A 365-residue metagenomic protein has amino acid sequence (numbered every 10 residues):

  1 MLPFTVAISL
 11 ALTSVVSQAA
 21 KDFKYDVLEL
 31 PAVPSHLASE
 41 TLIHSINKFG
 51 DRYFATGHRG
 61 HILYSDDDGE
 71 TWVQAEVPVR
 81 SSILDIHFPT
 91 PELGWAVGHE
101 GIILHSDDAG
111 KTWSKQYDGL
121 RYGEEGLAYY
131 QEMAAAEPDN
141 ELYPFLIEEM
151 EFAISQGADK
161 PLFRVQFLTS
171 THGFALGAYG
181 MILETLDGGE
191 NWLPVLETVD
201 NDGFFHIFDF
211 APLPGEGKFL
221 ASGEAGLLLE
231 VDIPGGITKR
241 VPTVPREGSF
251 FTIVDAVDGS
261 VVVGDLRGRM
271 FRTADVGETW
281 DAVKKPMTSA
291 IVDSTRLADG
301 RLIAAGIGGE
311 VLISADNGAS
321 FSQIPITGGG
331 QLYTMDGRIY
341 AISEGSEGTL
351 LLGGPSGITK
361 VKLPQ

Functional and structural regions predicted by a protein language model:
M1-A7: Sec-dependent signal peptide recognition, specifically the positively charged N-region followed immediately by
S14-V16: N-terminal signal peptide c-region/cleavage motif recognized by signal peptidases
A19-Q365: Residue-level hotspots at or immediately adjacent to binding/recognition sites across diverse folds
